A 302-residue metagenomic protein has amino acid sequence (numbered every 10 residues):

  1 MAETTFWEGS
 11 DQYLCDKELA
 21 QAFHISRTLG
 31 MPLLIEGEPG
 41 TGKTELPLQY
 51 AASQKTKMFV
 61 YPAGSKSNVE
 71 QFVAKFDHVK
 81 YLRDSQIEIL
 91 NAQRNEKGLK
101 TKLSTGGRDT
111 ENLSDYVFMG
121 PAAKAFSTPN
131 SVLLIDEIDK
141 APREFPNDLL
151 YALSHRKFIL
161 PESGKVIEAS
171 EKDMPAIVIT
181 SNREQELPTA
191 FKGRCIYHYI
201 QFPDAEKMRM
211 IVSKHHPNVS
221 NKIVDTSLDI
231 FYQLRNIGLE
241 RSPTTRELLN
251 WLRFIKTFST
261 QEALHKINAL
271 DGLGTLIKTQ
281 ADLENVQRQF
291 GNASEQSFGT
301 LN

Functional and structural regions predicted by a protein language model:
M1-N302: C-terminal regulatory/interaction module of P-loop NTP-utilizing enzymes
